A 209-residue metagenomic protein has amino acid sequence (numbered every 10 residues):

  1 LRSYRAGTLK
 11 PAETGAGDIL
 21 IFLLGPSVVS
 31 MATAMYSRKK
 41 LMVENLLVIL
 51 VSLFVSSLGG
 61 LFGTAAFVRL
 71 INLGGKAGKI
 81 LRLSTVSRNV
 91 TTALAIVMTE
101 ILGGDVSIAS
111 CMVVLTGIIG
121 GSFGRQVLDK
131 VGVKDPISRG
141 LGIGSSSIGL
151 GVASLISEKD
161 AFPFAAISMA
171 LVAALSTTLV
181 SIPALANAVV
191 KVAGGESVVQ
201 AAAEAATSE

Functional and structural regions predicted by a protein language model:
L1-Y36, K40-G60, K79-N89, Q200-E209: Helical membrane-embedded segments and adjacent short helical loop/helix-boundary regions of multi-pass membrane
R5, A34-V43, L70-G74, M98-G104 (+1 more regions): Transmembrane helix-loop junctions in multi-pass membrane proteins
D18, L41-T64, I108-I119, S168-L175: Entry/N-cap segments of selected transmembrane alpha helices and their immediately preceding amphipathic helices
I19, P26-A32, E158-V192: Membrane-embedded hairpin module used as a gating/binding unit in multi-pass transport and secretion proteins
M31-M42, G124-K130, G151-L155: C-terminal ends of transmembrane helices
V51-A95, T116-V133: Transmembrane alpha-helices that form the ion-translocation and gating core of multi-pass ion transport proteins
A66-L73, G120-I148, A173-E209: Juxtamembrane and boundary regions of transmembrane helices in multi-pass small-molecule transporters and channels
K79-I119, V133-L171: Alpha-helical membrane segments and immediately flanking helix-loop junctions that form or couple to the substrate/ion
